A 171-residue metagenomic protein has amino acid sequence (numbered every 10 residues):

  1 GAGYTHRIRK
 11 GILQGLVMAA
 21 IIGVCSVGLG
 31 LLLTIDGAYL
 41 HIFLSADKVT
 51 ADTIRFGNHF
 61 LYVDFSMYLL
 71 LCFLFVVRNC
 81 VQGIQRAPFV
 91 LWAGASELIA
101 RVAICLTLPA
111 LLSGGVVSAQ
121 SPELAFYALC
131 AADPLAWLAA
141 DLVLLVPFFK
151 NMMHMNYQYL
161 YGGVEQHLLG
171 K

Functional and structural regions predicted by a protein language model:
A2, Y68-S96: Membrane-interface junctions at transmembrane-helix termini in multi-pass inner-membrane proteins
A2-M67, A110-K171: Short alpha-helical transmembrane segments in multi-pass integral membrane proteins
G28, V76-C80, V102-T107, L145: Alpha-helical transmembrane segments of multipass membrane proteins
R55, F75, G94-E97, L106 (+1 more regions): A generic structural signal for well-ordered alpha-helical surface patches
R86-F89, V102-I104, Y127: A short pocket-lining beta-strand/turn micro-motif at the edge of beta-sheets
E97-V102, H167: Small-residue-rich segments of transmembrane alpha-helices in multi-pass membrane proteins, especially helix faces
